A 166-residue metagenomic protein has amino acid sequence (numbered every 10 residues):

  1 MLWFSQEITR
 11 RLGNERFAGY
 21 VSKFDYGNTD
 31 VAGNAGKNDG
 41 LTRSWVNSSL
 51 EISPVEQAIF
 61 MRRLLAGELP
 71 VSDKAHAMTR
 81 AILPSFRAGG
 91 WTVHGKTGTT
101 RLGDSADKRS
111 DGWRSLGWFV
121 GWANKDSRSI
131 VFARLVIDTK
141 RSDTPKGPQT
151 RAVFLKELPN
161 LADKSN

Functional and structural regions predicted by a protein language model:
M1-L2, V136: Acidic/histidine-rich, surface-exposed loop or edge segments in extracytoplasmic proteins
W3, Y26, N47, I52 (+3 more regions): Extracytoplasmic
Q6-A66: Mid-domain, small-residue-enriched loop/turn segments at the edges of structured enzyme/sensor domains
R11-G13, R63-N166: Structured C-terminal helix/loop/strand segments within mature extracytoplasmic catalytic/sensor domains
